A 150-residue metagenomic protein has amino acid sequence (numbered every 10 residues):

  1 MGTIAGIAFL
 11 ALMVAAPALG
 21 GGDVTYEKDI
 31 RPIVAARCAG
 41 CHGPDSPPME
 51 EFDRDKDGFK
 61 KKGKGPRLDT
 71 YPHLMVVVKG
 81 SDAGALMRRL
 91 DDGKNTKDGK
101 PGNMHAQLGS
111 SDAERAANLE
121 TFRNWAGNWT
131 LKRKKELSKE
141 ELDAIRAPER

Functional and structural regions predicted by a protein language model:
I4-A15: Bacterial N-terminal signal peptides
L19-R150: Aromatic- and Gly/Pro-enriched helix-to-coil junctions and flexible linker segments
